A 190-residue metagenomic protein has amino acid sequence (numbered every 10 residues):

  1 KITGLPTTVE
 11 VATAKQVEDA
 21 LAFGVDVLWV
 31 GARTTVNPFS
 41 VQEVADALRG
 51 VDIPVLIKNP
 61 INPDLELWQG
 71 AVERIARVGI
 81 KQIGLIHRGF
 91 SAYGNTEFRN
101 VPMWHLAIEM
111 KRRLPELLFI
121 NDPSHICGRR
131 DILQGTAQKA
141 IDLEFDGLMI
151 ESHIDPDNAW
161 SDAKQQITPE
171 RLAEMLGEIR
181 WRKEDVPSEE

Functional and structural regions predicted by a protein language model:
K1-Q42: Active-site beta->alpha loop and helix N-cap motifs at the rims of alpha/beta catalytic domains
K1-V9, V44-P54, W104-F119, Q165-P187: Alpha-helix-loop-beta-strand connector modules within alpha/beta enzyme cores
V9-A20, W68-R74, R180-E190: Electropositive, surface-exposed helix/loop patches at the edges of structured domains that serve as adaptable
T13, R33-T34, P60-N62, I126 (+1 more regions): Short beta->alpha junction loops/turns
V27-P38, L143-Q165: Glycine-rich phosphate-binding active-site loops on the catalytic face of alpha/beta enzymes
S40-D155: Catalytic alpha/beta core domains of metabolic enzymes, predominantly
L85-S91, A163-L172: Amphipathic, soluble alpha/beta structural segments
K139, E151, D155-W160, P169-R182: Histidine-acidic metal/acid-base catalytic patches
